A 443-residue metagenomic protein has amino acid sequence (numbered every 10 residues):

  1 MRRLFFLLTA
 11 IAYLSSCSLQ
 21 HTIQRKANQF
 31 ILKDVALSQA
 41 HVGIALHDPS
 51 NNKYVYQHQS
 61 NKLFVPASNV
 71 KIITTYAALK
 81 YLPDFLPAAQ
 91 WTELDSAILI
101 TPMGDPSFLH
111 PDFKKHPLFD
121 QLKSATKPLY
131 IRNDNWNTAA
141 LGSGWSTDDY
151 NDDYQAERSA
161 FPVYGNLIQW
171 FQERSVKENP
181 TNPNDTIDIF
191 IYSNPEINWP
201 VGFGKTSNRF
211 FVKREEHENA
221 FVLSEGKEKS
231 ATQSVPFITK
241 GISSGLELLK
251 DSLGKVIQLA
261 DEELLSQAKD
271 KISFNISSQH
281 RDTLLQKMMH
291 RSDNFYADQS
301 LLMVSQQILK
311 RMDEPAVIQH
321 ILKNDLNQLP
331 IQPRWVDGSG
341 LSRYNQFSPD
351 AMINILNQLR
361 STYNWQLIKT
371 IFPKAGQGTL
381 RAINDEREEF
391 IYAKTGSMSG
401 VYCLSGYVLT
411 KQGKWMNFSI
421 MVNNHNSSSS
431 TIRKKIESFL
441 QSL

Functional and structural regions predicted by a protein language model:
M1-Q29: Bacterial Sec-dependent N-terminal signal peptides
S18-L63, L82-F85, D120-K127: Beta-lactamase-like hydrolase cores
K26-Q29, S193-N198, D385-Y392: Short Pro/Gly-enriched beta-strand edge/turn motifs at strand-loop
I44-L46, A89-T92, S405: Short beta-strand scaffold segments in enzyme catalytic cores
V55-Q57, I276, L301-L443: Small-residue-rich helix-loop
Q59-S60, D112-K115, D337-G338: N-terminal post-signal-peptidase region of extra-cytosolic proteins
S68-A78, N219-G226, I242-S252, L284 (+7 more regions): Active-site-proximal alpha-helical segments within enzyme catalytic domains
K80-I331: Conserved serine DD-peptidase/penicillin-binding transpeptidase domain and beta-lactam-recognizing active-site
